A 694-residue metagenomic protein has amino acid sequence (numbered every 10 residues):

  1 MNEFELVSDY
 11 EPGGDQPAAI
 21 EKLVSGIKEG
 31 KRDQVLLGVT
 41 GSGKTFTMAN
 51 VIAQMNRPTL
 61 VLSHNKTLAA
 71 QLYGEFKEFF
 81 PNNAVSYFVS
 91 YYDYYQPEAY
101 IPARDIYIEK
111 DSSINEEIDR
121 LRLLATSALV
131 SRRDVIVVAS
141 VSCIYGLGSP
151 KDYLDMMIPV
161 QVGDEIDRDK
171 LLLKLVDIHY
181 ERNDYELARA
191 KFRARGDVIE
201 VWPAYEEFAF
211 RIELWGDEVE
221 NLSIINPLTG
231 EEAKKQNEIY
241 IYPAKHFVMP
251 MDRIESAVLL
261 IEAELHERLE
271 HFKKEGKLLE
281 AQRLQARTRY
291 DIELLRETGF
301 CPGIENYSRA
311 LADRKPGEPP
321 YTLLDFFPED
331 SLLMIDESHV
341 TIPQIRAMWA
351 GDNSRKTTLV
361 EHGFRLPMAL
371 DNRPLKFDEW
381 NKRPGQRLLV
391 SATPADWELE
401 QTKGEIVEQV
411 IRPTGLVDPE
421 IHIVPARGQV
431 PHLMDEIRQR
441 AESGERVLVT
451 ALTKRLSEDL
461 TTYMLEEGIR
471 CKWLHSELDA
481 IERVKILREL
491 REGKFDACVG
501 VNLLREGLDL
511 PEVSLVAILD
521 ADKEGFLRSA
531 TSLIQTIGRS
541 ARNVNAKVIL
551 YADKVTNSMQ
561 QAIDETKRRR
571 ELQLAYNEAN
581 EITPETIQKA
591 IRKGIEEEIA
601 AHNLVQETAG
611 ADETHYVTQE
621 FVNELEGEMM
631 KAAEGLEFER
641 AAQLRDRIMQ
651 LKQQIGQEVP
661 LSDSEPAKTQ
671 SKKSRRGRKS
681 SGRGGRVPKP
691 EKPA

Functional and structural regions predicted by a protein language model:
M1-L37: Conserved pre-motif I regulatory segment
K28-V35, N56-P58, R133-V135, E445-R446: Pre-Walker A (Motif I) flank of P-loop NTPase domains
E29-V51: Walker A/P-loop
V35, F80-Y91, Y95, G303 (+4 more regions): Conserved RecA-like helicase motor-core motifs
N56-E78, A84-D93, L452-R455: Conserved Walker A/P-loop ATP-binding site and its immediately adjacent core in helicase/helicase-like ATPase domains
F88-H432, E436-E442, T461, F495 (+2 more regions): N-terminal cationic and glycine-rich segments that engage phosphates or anionic surfaces
P150-D155, A451-E477, Q650, Q654: Conserved helicase motor "Helicase C" RecA-like lobe of SF1/SF2 P-loop NTPases
E458-D459, L478-V501: Conserved helicase ATPase core of P-loop NTP-dependent helicases/translocases
